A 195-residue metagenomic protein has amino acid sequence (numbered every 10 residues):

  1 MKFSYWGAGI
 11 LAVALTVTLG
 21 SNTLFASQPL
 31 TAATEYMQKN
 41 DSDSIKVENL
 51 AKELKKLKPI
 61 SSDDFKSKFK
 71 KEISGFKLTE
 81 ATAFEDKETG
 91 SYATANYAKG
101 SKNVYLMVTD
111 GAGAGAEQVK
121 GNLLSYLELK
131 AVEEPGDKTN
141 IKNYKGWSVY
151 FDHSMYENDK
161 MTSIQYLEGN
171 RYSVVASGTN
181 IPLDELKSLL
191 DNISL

Functional and structural regions predicted by a protein language model:
M1-I10: Bacterial N-terminal signal peptides that target proteins for export
F3, L24-F25, L124: Short, aromatic- and cysteine-enriched interfacial helices/patches that mediate contacts at lipid membranes
T16-L24: C-terminal segment of classical bacterial N-terminal signal peptides
F25-S62: Long, hydrophobic/aromatic N-terminal blocks
P29-D43, A131-L195: A short, solvent-exposed beta-edge/loop patch
N49-K160: Short, solvent-exposed recognition patches
